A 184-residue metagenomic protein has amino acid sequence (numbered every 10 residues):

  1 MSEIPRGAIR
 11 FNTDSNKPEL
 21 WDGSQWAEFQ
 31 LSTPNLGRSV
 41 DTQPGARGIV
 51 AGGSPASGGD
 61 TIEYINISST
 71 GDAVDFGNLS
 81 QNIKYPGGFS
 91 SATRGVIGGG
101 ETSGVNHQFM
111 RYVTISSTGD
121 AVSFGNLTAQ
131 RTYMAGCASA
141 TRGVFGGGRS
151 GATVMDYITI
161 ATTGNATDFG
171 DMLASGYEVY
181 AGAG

Functional and structural regions predicted by a protein language model:
M1-G184: Polar, enzyme-active/binding microenvironments
